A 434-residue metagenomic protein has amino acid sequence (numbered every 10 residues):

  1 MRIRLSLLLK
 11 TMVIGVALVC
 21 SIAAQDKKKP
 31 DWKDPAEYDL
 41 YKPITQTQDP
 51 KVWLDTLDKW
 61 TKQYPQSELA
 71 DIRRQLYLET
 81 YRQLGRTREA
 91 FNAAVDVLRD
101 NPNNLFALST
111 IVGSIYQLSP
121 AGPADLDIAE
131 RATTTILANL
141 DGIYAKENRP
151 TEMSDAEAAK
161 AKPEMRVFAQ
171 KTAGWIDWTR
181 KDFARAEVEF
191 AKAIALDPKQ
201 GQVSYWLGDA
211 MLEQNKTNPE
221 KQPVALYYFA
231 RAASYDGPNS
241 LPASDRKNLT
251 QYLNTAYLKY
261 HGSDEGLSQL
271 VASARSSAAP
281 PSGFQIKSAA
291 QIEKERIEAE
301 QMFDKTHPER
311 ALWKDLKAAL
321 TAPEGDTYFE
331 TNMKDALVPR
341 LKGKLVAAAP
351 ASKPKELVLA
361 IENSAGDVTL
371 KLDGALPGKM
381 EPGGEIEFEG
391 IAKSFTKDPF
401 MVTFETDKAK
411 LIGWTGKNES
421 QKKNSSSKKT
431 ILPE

Functional and structural regions predicted by a protein language model:
I22-L76: N-terminal leader/linker segments that initiate helical-solenoid repeat arrays
L40-P43, L76-Y77, I111, R166 (+4 more regions): Structural register within alpha-helical repeat arrays
I44-T45, Y81-G85, V112-P123, W175 (+3 more regions): Short coil/turn linking the two alpha-helices of tandem helical-hairpin repeats
Q63-D71, R99-F106, D141-M165, A193-Q200 (+2 more regions): Short solvent-exposed coil/turn linkers within tandem alpha-helical repeat scaffolds
Y116, D127-D141, L212, N218-S240: TPR/TPR-like (Sel1-like) alpha-helical repeat modules
L267-E434: OB-fold and OB-like single-stranded nucleic-acid-recognition modules and their adjacent interaction interfaces
